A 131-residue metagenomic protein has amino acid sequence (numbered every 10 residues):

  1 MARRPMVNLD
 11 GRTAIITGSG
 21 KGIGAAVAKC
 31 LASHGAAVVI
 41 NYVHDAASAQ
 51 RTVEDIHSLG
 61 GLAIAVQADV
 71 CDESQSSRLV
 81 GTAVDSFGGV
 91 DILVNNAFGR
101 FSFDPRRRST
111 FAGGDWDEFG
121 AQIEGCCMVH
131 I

Functional and structural regions predicted by a protein language model:
T13, G18-G22: Conserved glycine-rich cofactor-binding loop
L31: Aromatic pocket-lining residues of Rossmann-like dinucleotide-binding sites
H34-R51: Conserved glycine-rich Rossmann-like NAD(P)H-binding loop of the short-chain dehydrogenase/reductase
A46-A47, Q67-G81, W116: The beta1-alpha1 cofactor-binding region of Rossmann-like NAD(H)/NADP(H)-dependent oxidoreductases
L59-L62, T82-N95, D115-E118: A glycine-rich helix->loop->beta "capping" turn within Rossmann-like NAD(P)(H)-dependent oxidoreductase domains
V66-Q67, E124: Conserved residues in the N-terminal Rossmann fold of short-chain dehydrogenase/reductase
N96-R107: Conserved NAD(P)H cofactor-binding loop of Rossmann-fold oxidoreductase domains
A112-I131: Catalytic Tyr-X3-Lys loop
